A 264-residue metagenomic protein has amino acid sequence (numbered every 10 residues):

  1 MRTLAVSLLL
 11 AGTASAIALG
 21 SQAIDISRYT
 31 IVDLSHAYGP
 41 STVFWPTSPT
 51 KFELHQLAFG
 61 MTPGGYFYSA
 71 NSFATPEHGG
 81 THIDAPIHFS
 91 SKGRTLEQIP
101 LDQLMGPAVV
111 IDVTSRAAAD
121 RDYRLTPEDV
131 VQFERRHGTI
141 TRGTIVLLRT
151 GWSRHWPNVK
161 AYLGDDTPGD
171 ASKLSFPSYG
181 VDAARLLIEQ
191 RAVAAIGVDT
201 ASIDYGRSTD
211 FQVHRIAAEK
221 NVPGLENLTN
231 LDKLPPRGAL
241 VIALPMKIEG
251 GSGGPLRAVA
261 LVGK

Functional and structural regions predicted by a protein language model:
T3-V6, D199: Intrinsically disordered, metal-sensing/regulatory segments
A5-A16: Bacterial N-terminal signal peptides
I17-K264: Active-/binding-site microenvironments in catalytic and ligand-binding cores
